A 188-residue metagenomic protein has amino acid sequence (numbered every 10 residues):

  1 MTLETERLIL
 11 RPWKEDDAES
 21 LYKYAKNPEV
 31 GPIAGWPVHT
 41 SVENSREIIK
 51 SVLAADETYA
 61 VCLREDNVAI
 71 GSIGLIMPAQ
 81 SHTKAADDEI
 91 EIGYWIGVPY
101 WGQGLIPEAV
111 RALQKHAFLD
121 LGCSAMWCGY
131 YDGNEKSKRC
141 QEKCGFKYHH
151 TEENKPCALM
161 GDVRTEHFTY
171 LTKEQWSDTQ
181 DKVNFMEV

Functional and structural regions predicted by a protein language model:
M1-E29, C62-V188: Acyl-donor (CoA/ACP) binding surface of acyl/acetyltransferases
E29-K50: Conserved GNAT-fold acetyl-CoA-binding loop/helix
A34-V38, T58-L63: A short, aromatic/hydrophobic, helix- or strand-capping loop or linear motif that either lines the entrance/gate
I49-A60: A short helix-loop-beta-strand connector motif used in the catalytic cores of GNAT acetyltransferases and, in some
